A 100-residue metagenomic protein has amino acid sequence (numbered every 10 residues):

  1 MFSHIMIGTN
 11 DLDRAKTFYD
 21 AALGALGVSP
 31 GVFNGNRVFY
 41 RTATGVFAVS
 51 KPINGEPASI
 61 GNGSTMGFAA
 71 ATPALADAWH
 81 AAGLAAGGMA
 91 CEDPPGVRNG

Functional and structural regions predicted by a protein language model:
M1-S3: Extreme N-terminal starter segment of soluble prokaryotic enzymes
I5-I7, M66-G67: Short, contiguous strand/loop micro-motifs
I7-F47: Core segments of cupin and vicinal oxygen chelate
N10-R14, F68-G100: Vicinal oxygen chelate
A25-G27, N54-G55, P95-V97: Intrinsically disordered, low-complexity segments enriched in polar/charged residues with Gly/Pro, especially when
N36-V38, K51, D93: Extracytoplasmic/periplasmic beta-strand context in beta-sandwich domains, especially the cupredoxin/COX2 CuA-binding
R41-A78, L84: Long, continuous compositionally biased terminal/linker segments
